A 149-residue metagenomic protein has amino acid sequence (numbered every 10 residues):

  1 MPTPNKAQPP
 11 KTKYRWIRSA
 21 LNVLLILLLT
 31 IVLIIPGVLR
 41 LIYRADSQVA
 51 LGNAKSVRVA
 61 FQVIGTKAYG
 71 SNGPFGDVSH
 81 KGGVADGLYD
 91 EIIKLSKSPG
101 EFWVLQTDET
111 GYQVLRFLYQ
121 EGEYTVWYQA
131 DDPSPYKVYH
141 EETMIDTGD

Functional and structural regions predicted by a protein language model:
M1-T12: N-terminal Lys/Arg-rich, disordered targeting/topogenic segments
K13-S56: Amphipathic alpha-helical segments typified by the pilin-like N-terminal helix that continues immediately C-terminal
S19-N22, V59-Q62, Q120: General helical structural elements
A20, L29-I31, Y89, P135 (+1 more regions): Low-complexity, intrinsically disordered short peptide segments enriched in small/polar/basic residues
L41, N53-N72: N-terminal alpha-helical signal peptides/signal-anchor transmembrane segments
A50, A60, Y136-G148: Intrinsically disordered, low-complexity repeat and linker tracts
Y69-D132, E142-D149: Extracellular/periplasmic head regions of type IV pilus-like filament subunits
